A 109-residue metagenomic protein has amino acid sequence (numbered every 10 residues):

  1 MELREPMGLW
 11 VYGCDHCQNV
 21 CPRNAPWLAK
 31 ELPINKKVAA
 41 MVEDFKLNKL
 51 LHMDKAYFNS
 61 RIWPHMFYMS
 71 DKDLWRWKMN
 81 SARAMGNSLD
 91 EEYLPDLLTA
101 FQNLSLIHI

Functional and structural regions predicted by a protein language model:
M1-G13, D71-K72: Ferredoxin-like iron-sulfur electron-transfer modules
W10-Y12, H16-N35: Iron-sulfur cluster-binding cysteine motifs and their immediate structural context in ferredoxin-like electron-transfer
A25, M85-Y93: Alpha-helix capping and inter-helical loop/turn segments
N59-W63, D90-F101: Amphipathic alpha-helical scaffolding segments comprising HEAT/armadillo-like alpha-solenoid repeats
I107-I109: Conserved small/polar residues in nucleotide/adenosyl-binding loops
